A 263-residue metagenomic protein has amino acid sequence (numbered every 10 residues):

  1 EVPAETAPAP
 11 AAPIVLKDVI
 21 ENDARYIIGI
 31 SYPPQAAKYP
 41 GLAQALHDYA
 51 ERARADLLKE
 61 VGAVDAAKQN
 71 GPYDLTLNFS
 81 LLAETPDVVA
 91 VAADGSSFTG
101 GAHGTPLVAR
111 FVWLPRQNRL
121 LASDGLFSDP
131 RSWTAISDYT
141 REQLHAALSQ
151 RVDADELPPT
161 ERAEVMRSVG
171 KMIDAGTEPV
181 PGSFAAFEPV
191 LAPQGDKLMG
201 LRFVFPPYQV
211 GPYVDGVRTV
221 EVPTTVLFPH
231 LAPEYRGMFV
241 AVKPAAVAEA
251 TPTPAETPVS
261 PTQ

Functional and structural regions predicted by a protein language model:
E1-Q263: Compositionally biased intrinsically disordered regions enriched in Thr/Gly
